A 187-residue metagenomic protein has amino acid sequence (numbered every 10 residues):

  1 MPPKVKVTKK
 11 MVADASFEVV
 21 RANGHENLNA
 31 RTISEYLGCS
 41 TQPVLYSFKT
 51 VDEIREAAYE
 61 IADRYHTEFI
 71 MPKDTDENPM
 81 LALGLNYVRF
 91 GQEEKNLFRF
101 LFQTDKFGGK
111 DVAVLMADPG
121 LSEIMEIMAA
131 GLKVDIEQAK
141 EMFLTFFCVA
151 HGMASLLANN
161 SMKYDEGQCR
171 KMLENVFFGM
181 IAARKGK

Functional and structural regions predicted by a protein language model:
M1-V7, K185-K187: N-terminal intrinsically disordered/low-complexity leader segments
M11, A15, V19-E53, A57: Helix-turn-helix
M11-E18, A22, E53-T75, A82 (+6 more regions): Alpha-helical structural segments
L81, L85-V88, A139-F147: Short, well-structured alpha-helical segments
R89, E93-A129, S155, N159 (+2 more regions): Short secondary-structure transition hinges
F100, F147-D165, G179-K187: Amphipathic C-terminal alpha-helical segment
G108-V134, K140-L144, K171-A182: Amphipathic alpha-helical packing segments from all-alpha helical-bundle domains
